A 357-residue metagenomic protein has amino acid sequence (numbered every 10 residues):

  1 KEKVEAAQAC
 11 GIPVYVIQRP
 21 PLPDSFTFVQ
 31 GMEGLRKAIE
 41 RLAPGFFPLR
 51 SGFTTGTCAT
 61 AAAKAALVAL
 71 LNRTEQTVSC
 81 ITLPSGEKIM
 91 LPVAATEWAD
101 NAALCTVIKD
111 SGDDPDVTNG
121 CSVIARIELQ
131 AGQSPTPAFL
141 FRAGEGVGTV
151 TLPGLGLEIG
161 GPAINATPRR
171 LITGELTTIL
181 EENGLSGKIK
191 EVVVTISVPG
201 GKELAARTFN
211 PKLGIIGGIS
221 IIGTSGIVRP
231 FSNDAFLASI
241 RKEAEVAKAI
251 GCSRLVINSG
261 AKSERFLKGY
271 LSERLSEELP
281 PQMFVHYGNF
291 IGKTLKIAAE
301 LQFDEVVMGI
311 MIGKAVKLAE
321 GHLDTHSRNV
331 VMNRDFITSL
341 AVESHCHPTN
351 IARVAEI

Functional and structural regions predicted by a protein language model:
K1-C10, Y15, R19: A C-terminal functional module that forms or caps the active site or interfaces directly with catalytic machinery
Q8, N119, P135, K248-A249 (+1 more regions): Anion (oxyanion) recognition and catalysis
Q18, R126, R142, T195-V198 (+3 more regions): Short beta-strand segments
R19-L22, R334: Short, acidic/turn-prone active-site loops that include or flank metal/cofactor- and phosphate-binding residues
P20-P21, S85-E87, G200, A261-S263 (+1 more regions): Glycine-rich beta-alpha junction loops
D24-A43: Binuclear metal-ion centers of metallo-dependent hydrolases, dominated by the metallo-beta-lactamase
F46-R207, P211-L213: Generic N-terminal targeting/processing segments that precede catalytic cores or assembly contacts
F47-G56, L213-I219, T224-I357: A structural signal for small-residue-enriched, beta-sheet-centric alpha/beta enzyme cores and oligomeric scaffold folds
